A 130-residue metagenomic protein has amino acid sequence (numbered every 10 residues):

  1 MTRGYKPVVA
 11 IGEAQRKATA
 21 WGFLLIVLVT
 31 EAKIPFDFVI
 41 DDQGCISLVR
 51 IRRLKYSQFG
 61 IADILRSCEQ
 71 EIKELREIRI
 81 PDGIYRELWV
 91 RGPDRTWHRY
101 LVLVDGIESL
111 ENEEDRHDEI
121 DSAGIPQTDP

Functional and structural regions predicted by a protein language model:
G4-V8, G12, R16, A20-K33 (+1 more regions): Catalytic cores of nucleic-acid endonucleases
R79, R91, H98-P130: Intrinsically disordered, low-complexity terminal regions enriched in charged/polar residues
